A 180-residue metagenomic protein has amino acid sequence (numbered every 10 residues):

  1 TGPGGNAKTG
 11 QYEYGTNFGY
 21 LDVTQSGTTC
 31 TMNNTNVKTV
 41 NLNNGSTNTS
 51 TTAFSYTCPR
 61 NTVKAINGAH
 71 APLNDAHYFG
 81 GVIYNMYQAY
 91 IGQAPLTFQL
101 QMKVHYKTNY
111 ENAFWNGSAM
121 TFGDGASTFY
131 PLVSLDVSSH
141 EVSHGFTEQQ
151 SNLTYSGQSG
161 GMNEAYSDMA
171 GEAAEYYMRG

Functional and structural regions predicted by a protein language model:
T1-F98, M120, S127, E148 (+1 more regions): Acidic/polar low-complexity interaction segments
S50-T52, N116-M120, S138-V142: Short coil-to-beta-strand
L73, H77-G80, L132, D136-S139 (+1 more regions): Short alpha-helical patches at coil-to-helix transitions and adjacent helical residues in well-structured domains
Y87, D136-Q149, E164-D168, E172: Active-site recognition of the HExxH zinc-binding catalytic motif
I91-K103, N152-G160, M178-G180: Surface-exposed patches in mature extracellular/periplasmic domains of secreted proteins
V104-T121: Catalytic zinc-binding patch centered on the HExxH motif and its immediate surroundings that defines zinc-dependent
W115, Q158-G180: Post-HExxH zinc-binding segment in Zn-dependent metallohydrolases
D124-S138, N152, S156: Short pre-active-site segment immediately N-terminal to the catalytic Zn-binding motif
